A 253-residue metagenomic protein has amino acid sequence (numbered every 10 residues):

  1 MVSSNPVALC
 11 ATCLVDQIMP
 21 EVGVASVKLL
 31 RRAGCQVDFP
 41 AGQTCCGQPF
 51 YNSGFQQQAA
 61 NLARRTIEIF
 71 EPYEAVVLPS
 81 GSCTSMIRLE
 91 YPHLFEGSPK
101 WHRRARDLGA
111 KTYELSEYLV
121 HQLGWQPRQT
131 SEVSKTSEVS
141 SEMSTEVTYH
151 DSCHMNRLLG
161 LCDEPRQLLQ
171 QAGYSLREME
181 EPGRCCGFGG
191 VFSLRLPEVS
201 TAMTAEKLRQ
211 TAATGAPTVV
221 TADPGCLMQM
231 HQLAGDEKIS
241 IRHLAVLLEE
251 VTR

Functional and structural regions predicted by a protein language model:
M1-R253: Iron-sulfur cluster-binding electron-transfer modules in prokaryotic oxidoreductases
